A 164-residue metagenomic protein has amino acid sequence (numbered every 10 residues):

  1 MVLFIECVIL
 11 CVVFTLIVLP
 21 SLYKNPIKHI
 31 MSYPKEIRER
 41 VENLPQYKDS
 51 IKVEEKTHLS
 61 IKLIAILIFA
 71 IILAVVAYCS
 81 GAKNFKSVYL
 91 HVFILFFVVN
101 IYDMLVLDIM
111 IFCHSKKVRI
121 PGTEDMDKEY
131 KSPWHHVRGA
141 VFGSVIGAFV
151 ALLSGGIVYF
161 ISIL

Functional and structural regions predicted by a protein language model:
I5-I30, L95-F112: Hydrophobic alpha-helical membrane-embedded segments
I27-K52: Membrane-interface amphipathic/juxtamembrane segments adjacent to transmembrane helices
L44-I66: Interfacial helix-start motif at the membrane-water boundary
H58-A77, G139-L152: Core segments of transmembrane alpha-helices that mediate helix-helix packing or line hydrophobic substrate/ligand
A82-V98: Interfacial segments of alpha-helical transmembrane regions
V106-D125: Juxtamembrane non-transmembrane "cap" segments at the membrane-aqueous interface of multi-pass membrane proteins
R119-V137: Short, membrane-exposed interhelical loops at transmembrane-helix boundaries
L153-L164: Juxtamembrane boundary at the C-terminal end of a transmembrane helix
